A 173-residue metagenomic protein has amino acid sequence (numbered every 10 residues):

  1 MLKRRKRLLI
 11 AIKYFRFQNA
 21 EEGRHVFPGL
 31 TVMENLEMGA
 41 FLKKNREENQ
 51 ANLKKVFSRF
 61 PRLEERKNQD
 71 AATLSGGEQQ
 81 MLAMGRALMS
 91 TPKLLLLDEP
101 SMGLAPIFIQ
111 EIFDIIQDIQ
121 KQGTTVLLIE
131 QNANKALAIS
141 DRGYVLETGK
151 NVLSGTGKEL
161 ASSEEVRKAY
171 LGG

Functional and structural regions predicted by a protein language model:
L2-R5, H25, L30-A51, R59-E64 (+2 more regions): ABC-type ATPase nucleotide-binding domains, specifically the catalytic core motifs of the NBD
D70-L74, E78: Conserved ABC ATPase signature
A87-L88: ABC ATPase C-loop
T91: Conserved catalytic motifs of ABC-family nucleotide-binding domains
L95-E99: Catalytic Walker B motif of ABC-type/P-loop ATPase nucleotide-binding domains
Q110-Q122: Helical segment within the ABC ATPase nucleotide-binding domain
R142, S154: Short, glycine/charged-rich "phosphate-handling" switch motifs in NTP-dependent and phosphotransfer domains
